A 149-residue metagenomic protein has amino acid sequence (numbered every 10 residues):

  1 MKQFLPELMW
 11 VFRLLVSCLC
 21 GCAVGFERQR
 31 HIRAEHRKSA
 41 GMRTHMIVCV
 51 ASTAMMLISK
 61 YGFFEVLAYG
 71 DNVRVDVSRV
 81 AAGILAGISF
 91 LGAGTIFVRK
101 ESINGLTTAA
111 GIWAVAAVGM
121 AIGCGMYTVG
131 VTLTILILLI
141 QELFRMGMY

Functional and structural regions predicted by a protein language model:
M1-N72: Alpha-helical transmembrane segments and their membrane-interface boundaries that form or gate the permeation pathway
W10-R13, C124-L136: Loop-to-transmembrane alpha-helix initiation sites
C22, F26, T53, L91-T95 (+1 more regions): Alpha-helical transmembrane segments of multipass membrane proteins
H31-V48, V73-L85, R99-W113: Short, non-helical or kinked segments that cap or interrupt transmembrane helices
H45-M56, A110-I122: Small-residue-rich segments of transmembrane alpha-helices in multi-pass membrane proteins, especially helix faces
S52, K60-Y61, A81-L91: Ligand-binding beta-strand-loop-alpha-helix segment within the catalytic cores of soluble metabolic enzymes
K100-I103, A116-Y127: Membrane-helix boundary connector in multi-pass membrane proteins
L136-G147: Alpha-helical transmembrane segments and their membrane-interface exit regions
